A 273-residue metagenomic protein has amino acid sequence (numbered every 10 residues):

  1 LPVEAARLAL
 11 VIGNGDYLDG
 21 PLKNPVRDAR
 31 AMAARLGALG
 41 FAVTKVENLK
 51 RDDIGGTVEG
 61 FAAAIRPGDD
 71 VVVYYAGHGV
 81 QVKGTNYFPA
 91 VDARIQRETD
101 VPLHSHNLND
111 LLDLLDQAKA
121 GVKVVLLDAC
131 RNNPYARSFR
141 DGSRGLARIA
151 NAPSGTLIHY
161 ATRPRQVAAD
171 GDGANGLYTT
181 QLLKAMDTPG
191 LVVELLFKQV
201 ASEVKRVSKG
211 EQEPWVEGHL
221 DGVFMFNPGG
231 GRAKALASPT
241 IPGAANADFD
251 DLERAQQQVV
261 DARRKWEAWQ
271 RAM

Functional and structural regions predicted by a protein language model:
L1-M273: Cysteine endopeptidase catalytic domains of the caspase/legumain-like
